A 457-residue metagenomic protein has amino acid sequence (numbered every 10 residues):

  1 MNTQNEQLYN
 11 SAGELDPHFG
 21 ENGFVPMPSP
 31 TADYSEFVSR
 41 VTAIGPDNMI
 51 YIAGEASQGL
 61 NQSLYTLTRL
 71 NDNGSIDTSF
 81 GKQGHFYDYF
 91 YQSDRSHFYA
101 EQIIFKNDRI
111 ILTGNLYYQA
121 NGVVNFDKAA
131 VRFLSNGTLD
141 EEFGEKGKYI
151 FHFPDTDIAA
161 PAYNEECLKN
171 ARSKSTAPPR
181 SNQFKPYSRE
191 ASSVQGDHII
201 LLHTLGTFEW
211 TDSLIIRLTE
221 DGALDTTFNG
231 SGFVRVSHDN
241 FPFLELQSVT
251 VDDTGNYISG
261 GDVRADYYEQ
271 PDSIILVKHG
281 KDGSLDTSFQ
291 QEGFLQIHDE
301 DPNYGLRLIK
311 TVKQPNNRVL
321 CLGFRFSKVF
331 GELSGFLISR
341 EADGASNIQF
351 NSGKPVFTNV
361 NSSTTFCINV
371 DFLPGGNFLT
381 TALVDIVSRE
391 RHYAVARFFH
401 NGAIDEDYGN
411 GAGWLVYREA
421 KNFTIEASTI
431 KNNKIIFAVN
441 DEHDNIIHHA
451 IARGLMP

Functional and structural regions predicted by a protein language model:
M1-P457: Extracytoplasmic mature domains of secreted or surface-exposed proteins
